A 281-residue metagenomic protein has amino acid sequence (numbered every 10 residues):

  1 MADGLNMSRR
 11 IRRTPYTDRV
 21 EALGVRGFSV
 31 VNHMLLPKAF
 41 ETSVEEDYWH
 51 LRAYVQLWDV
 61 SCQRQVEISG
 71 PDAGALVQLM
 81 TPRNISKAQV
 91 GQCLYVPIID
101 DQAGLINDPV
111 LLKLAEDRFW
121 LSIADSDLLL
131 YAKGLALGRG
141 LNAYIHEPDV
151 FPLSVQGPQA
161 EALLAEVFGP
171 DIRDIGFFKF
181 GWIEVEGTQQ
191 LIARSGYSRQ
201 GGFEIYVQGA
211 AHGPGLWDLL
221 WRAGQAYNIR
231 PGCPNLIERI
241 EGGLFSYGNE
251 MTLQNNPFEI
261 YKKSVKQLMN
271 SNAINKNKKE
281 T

Functional and structural regions predicted by a protein language model:
M1-N32, L36-A39, L111-T281: Conserved, structured C-terminal
M1-V96, G104, G232, Y261: Acidic, proline/glycine-enriched N-terminal capping motif
V44-A53, I98-D108, L137-G140, E184-I192: Short amphipathic beta-strand starts and helix->beta connectors
P71-N107, A160-T188: Internal amphipathic helical hairpin motif
